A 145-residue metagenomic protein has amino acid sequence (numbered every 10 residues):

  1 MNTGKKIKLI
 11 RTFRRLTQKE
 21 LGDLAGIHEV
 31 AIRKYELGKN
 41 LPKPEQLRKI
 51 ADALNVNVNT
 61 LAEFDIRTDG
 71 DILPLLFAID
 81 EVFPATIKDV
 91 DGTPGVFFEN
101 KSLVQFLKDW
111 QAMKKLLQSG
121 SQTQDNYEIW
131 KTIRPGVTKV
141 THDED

Functional and structural regions predicted by a protein language model:
M1, T12-F13, L41: Short amphipathic helical patch at the helix-1/turn junction of helix-turn-helix
K5-L24: Short basic helix-loop element that most often maps to the first helix and adjoining turn of HTH DNA-binding modules
I7, Q18, E29, P44-L47 (+1 more regions): Helix-turn-helix DNA-binding elements, focusing on the entry/boundary residues of the two helices that contact DNA
G26-P42, E63-R67: Recognition helix of helix-turn-helix/homeodomain-like DNA-binding domains that insert into the DNA major groove
E45, D52-D125: Charged, helix-prone or intrinsically disordered regulatory segments positioned adjacent to compact structured domains
Q124-T132: Short, charged, amphipathic alpha-helical segments
P135-D145: Short, charge-rich amphipathic alpha-helical segments embedded in non-transmembrane helical bundles/solenoids
